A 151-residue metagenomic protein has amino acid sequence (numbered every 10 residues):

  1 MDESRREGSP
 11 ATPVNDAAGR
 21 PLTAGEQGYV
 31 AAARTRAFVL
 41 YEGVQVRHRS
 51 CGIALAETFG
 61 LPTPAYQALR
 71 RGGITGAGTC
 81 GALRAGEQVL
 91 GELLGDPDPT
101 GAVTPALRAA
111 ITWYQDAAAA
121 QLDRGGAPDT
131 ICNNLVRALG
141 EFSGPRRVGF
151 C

Functional and structural regions predicted by a protein language model:
D2-G19, Q45-H48, T58, V103-A106: Long, compositionally biased, glycine/small-hydrophobic-enriched stretches that function as flexible linkers, tethers
E7, E26, T100, G125-P128: Intrinsic-disorder-associated interaction segments
E7-L40: Polybasic, low-complexity association/targeting segments
G25-A32, H48-A65, A102-R108: Charged, low-complexity, helix/coiled-coil-prone segments
V44-H48, G52, T79, T104-I111 (+1 more regions): Generic structural signal for well-ordered, non-membrane alpha-helical segments in soluble metabolic enzymes
Q45-G95: Small-residue-enriched, tightly packed secondary-structure blocks
A82-D123: Active-site pocket-lining segment
A110-C151: C-terminal binding/interaction regions
